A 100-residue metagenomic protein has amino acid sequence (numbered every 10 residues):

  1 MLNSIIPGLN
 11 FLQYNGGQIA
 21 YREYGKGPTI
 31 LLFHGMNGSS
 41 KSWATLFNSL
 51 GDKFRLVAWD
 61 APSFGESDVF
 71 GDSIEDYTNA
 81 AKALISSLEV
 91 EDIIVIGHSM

Functional and structural regions predicted by a protein language model:
L2-Q18: N-terminal cap/lid segment of alpha/beta-hydrolase-fold proteins
S4, Q13, G38, S73-A80: Soluble or luminal CAZymes and related metallo-dependent hydrolases
I6, G16, G51-D52, V90: Short, well-ordered coil/turn elements that cap or connect secondary structure elements
P7, S42-T45, S49, D76-A83: Alpha-helical elements of Rossmann-like donor-binding domains used by nucleotide-donor carbohydrate transfer enzymes
F11, L56-A58, H98: Conserved beta-strand scaffold positions in the cores of enzyme catalytic domains, especially in NTP/NDP-utilizing
G17-E66: Conserved HGGG/HGGXW glycine-rich cap/lid loop of the alpha/beta-hydrolase fold
H34-M36, I93, G97-S99: Conserved alpha/beta-hydrolase "nucleophile elbow" surrounding the catalytic nucleophile
A58-I96: Active-site loop/oxyanion-hole signature of alpha/beta-hydrolase fold enzymes
